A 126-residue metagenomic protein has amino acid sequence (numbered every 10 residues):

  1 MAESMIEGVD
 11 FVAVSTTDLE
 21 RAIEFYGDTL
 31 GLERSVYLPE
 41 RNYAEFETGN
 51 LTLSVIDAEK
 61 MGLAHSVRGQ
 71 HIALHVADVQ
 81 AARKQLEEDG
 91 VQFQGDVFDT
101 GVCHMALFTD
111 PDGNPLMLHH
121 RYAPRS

Functional and structural regions predicted by a protein language model:
M1-M5, R83, E87-S126: Vicinal oxygen chelate
M1-R21, Q70-L74, Y122-S126: N-terminal beta-strand motif that seeds the catalytic metal site of vicinal oxygen chelate
D10, E40-N42, Q70, A82 (+2 more regions): Residue-level marker for the onset of beta-strands and adjacent loop->beta junctions in well-ordered domains
E20-R34: Amphipathic alpha-helical segments
E24, D28, A77-E88, Q92: Replace "anionic and nucleotidyl ligands
G31-Y37, F93-V97: Short secondary-structure junctions
E33-V67, P115-R121: Conserved short beta-strand elements that form part of the metal-binding/catalytic scaffold of enzyme active sites
